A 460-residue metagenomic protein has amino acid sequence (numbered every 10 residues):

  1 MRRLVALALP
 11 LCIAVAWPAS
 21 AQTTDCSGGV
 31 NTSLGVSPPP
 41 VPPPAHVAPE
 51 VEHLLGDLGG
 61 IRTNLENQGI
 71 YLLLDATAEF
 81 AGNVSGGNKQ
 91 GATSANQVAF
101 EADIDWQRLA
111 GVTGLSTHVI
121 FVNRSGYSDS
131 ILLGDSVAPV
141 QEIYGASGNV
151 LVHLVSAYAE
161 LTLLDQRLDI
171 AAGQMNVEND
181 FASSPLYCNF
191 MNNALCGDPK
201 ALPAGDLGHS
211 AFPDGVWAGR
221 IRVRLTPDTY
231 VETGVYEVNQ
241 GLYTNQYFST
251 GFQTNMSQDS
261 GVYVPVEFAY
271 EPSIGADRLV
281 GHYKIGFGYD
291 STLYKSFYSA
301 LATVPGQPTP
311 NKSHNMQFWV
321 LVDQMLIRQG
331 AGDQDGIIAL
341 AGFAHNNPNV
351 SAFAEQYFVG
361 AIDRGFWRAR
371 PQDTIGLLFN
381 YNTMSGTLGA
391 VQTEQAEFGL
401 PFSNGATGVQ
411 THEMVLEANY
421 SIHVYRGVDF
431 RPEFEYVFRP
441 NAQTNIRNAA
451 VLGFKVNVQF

Functional and structural regions predicted by a protein language model:
W17-E79, N83, K89, Q107-G111: N-terminal periplasmic/intermembrane-space "pro-region" immediately following the signal or transit peptide
G56-L72, D105-T117, L164-R167, D228 (+4 more regions): Short loop/turn motifs that connect adjacent beta-strands in outer-membrane beta-barrel proteins
L65, A78, I104-R108, E160-L163 (+8 more regions): Residue-level signature of outer-membrane beta-barrel architecture
I70-A76, T113-I120, L168-G173, P227 (+8 more regions): Transmembrane beta-strands of outer-membrane beta-barrel proteins
T77-A81, I120-R124, M175-V177, Y236-V238 (+6 more regions): Outer-membrane beta-barrel pore domains and translocons
G91-G241, S351-Q356, D363-T393: Outer membrane beta-barrel
F252-S257, E267-A269, G286-M316, R328 (+3 more regions): Outer membrane beta-barrel transmembrane domains
N448-F460: Outer-membrane beta-barrel "beta-signal"
